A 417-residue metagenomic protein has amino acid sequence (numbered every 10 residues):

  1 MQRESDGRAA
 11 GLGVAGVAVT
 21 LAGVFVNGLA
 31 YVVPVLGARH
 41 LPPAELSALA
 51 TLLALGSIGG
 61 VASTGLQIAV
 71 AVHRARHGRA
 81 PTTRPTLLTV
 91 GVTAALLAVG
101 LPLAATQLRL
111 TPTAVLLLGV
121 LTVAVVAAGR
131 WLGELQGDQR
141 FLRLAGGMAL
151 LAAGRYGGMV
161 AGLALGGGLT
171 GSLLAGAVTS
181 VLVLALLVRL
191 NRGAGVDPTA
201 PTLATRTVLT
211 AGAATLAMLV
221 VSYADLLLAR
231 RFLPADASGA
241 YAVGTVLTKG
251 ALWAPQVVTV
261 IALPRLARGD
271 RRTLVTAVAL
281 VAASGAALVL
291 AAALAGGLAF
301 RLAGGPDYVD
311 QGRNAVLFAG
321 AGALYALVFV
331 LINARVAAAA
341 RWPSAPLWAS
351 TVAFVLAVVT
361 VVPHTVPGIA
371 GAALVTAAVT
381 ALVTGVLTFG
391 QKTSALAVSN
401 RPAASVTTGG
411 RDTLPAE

Functional and structural regions predicted by a protein language model:
Q2-A9, L116, D138, L142-M148 (+4 more regions): Interhelical loop/hinge segments that connect adjacent transmembrane helices in multipass membrane
R3, R8-A62, L209-F232, L414-A416: Signature of the first transmembrane helix
G13, A50, A75-V92, T205 (+1 more regions): Interfacial transmembrane-helix starts/ends
A15-A30, M148-L151, R155, G171-L187 (+2 more regions): Transmembrane helical elements of multi-pass membrane transporters/channels
P43, A104-L118, A235, L294-A323: Interfacial segments at transmembrane-helix termini and the short loops linking adjacent helices
G60-G78, G244-R271, A337: Helix-loop junctions and terminal segments of transmembrane helices in multi-pass membrane transport/translocation
V115-T122, A145-G193, V366-Q391: Hydrophobic alpha-helical transmembrane segments
V125-G146, R268, G320-L347: Membrane-interface junctions at transmembrane-helix termini in multi-pass inner-membrane proteins
